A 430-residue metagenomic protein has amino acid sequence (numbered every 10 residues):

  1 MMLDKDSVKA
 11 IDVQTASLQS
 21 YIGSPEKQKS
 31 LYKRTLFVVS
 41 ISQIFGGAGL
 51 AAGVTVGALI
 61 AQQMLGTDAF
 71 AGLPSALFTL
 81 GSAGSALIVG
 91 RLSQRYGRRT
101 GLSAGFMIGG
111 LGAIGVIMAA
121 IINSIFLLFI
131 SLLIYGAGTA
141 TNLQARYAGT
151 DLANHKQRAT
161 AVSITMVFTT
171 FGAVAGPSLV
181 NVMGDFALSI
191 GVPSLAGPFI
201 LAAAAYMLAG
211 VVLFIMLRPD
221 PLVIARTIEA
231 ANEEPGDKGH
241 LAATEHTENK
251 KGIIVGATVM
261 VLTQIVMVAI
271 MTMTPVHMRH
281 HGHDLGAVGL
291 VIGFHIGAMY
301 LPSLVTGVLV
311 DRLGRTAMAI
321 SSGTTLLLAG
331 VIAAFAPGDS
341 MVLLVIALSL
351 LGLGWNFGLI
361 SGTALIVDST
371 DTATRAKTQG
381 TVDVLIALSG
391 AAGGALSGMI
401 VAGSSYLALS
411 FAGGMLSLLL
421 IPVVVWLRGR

Functional and structural regions predicted by a protein language model:
I44, I125-A140, L343-F357: Hydrophobic core of transmembrane alpha-helices in multi-pass small-molecule transporters, especially MFS/SLC-type
G57, A140-N154, F357-T370: Intracellular juxtamembrane helix-capping segments at the cytosolic ends of symmetry-related transmembrane helices
S85-G97, G184, P302-R315, V401: Helix-to-loop junctions at the C-terminal end of transmembrane segments in multipass secondary transporters
M107-I122, T325-G338: C-terminal ends and interior cores of transmembrane alpha-helices in multi-pass membrane transporters/permeases
L127, H155, I164-I215: Helix-loop-helix hairpin linking two adjacent transmembrane segments in secondary transporters
L132-F168: Cytoplasmic helix-loop-helix junction between adjacent transmembrane helices in 12-TM secondary transporters
V180, A203-A230, V423-L427: C-terminal membrane-cytosol helix-exit motif in multi-pass small-molecule transporters
P302, V310, T316-G362: C-terminal transmembrane helical hairpin of 12-TM major facilitator-type secondary transporters
